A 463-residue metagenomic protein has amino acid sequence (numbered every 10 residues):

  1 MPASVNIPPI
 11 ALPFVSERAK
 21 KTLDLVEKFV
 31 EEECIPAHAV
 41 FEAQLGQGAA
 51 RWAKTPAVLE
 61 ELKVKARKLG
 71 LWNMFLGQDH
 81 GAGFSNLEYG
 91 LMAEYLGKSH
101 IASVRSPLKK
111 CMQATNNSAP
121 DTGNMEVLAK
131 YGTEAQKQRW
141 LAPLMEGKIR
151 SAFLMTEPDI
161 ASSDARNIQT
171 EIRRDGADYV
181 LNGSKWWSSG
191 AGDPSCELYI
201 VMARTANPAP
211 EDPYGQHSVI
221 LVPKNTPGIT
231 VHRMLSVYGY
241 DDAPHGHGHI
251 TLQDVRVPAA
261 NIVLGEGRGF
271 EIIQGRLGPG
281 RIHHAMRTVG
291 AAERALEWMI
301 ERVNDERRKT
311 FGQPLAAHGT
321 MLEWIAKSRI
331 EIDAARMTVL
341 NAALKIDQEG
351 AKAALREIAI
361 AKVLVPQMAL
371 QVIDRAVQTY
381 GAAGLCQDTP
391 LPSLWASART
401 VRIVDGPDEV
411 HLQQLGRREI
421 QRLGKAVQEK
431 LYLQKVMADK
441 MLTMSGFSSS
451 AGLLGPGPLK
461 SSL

Functional and structural regions predicted by a protein language model:
M1-C111, N116-S118, Y131-Q136, P143 (+4 more regions): Alpha-helical interface subdomain recognition
F84-N86, S163-R166, A191-C196, E211-G215 (+2 more regions): Short glycine/proline-enriched turns and hinge-like loops at secondary-structure junctions
N124-Y131, F153-L154, P208: Flexible, glycine-rich active-site loops centered on histidine and acidic residues that chelate a metal or position
G147-T156: A short, Trp-centered hydrophobic/proline-enriched beta-strand micro-motif
I160, Q169-E171, W186: Beta-sandwich/jelly-roll carbohydrate-recognition scaffolds of carbohydrate-active enzymes
N167, N225-R256: Flexible, small-/acidic-enriched active-site or ligand-binding loops
A177-D178, N182-H232: A short core secondary-structure module
D254-E271: Long, acidic (Asp/Glu-rich), low-complexity accessory segments flanking structured domains
